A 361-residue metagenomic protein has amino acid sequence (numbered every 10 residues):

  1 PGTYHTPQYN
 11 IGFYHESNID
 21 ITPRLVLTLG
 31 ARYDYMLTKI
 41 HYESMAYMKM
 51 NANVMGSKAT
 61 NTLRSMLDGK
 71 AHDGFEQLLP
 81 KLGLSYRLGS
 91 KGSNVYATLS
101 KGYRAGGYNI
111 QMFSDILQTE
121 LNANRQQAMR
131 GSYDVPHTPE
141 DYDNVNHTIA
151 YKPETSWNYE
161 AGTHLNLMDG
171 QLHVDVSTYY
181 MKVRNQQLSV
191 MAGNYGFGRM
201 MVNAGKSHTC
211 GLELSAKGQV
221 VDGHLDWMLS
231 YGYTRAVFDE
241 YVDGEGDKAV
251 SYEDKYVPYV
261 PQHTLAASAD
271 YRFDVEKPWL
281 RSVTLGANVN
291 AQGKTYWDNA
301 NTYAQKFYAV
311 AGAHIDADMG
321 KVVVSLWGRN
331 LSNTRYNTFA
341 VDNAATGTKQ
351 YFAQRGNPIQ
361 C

Functional and structural regions predicted by a protein language model:
P1, E43-N53, Q111-E120, V190-M200 (+3 more regions): Flexible, surface-exposed loop regions and adjacent strand-edge segments of Gram-negative outer-membrane beta-barrel
P1-G92, Y108, E120, Q126-N146 (+1 more regions): Signature of Gram-negative outer-membrane beta-barrel scaffolds
P1-Y4, E16, L63-A71, V145-I149 (+4 more regions): Extracellular loop and loop/strand-boundary signature of outer-membrane beta-barrel proteins
F13-I19, A31, G74, L82-Y86 (+8 more regions): Residues on the lipid-exposed face of transmembrane beta-strands in outer-membrane beta-barrel proteins
P23-L27, Q171-R184, M200-D298: Gram-negative outer-membrane beta-barrel transporters
Y33-K39, L99-A105, M112-S114, L167 (+6 more regions): Transmembrane beta-strands of outer-membrane beta-barrel pores
N94-S100, Q111, L117-V202, H208-C210 (+2 more regions): Membrane-embedded beta-barrel scaffold of Gram-negative outer-membrane proteins
Y103, N290-D298, D316-C361: C-terminal beta-signal and adjacent terminal beta-strands/loops of Gram-negative outer-membrane beta-barrel proteins
